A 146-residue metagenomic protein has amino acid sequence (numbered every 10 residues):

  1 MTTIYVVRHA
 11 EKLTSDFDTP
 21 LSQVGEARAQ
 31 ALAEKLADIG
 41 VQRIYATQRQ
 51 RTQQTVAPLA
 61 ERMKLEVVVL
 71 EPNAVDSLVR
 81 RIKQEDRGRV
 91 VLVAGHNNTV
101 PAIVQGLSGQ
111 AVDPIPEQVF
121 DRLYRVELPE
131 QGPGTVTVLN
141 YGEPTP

Functional and structural regions predicted by a protein language model:
M1-R87, V100-P146: Active-site-proximal alpha-helix that buttresses catalytic centers in soluble enzyme cores
R89-L92: Noncatalytic modules at the cell exterior or secretory-pathway interfaces, chiefly beta-strand-rich lectin/adhesion
A94-H96: Short beta-strand segments
